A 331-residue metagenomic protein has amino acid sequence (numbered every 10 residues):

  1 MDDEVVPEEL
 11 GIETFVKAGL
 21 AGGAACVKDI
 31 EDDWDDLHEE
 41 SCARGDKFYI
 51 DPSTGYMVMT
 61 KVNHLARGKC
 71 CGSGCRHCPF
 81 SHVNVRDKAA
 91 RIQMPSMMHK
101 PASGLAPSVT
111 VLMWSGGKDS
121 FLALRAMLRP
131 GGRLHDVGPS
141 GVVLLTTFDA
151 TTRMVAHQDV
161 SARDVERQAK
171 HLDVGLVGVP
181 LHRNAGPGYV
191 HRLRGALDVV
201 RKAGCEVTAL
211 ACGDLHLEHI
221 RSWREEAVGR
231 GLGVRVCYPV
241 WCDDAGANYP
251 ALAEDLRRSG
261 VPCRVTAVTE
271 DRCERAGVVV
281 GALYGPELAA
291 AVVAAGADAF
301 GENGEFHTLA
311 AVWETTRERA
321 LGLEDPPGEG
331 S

Functional and structural regions predicted by a protein language model:
M1-N63, V83-S108: Intrinsic-disorder signal
V58-T60, L145, A311-V312: Residues in well-ordered beta-strands of folded domains
R67-H82: Local cysteine-cluster metal-coordination motifs and their immediate loop/turn environment, predominantly Fe-S cluster
H77, R86, E218, R317-E318: Glycine-rich nucleotide phosphate-binding loop and flanking beta-alpha elements of Rossmann-like dinucleotide-binding
C78, D119, T152, T316-A320: Short, acidic Gly/Pro/Ser/Thr-rich loop/turn segments
S81-D87, V261-R264: Short amphipathic alpha-helical segments with coiled-coil-like heptad repeat character
P101-T269: ATP-dependent adenylation/nucleotidyltransferase module used to activate substrates
P107-V109, A203-A209, S259-S331: ATP/NTP-dependent adenylation/nucleotidyl-transfer catalytic domains that generate, transfer, or process NMP-activated
